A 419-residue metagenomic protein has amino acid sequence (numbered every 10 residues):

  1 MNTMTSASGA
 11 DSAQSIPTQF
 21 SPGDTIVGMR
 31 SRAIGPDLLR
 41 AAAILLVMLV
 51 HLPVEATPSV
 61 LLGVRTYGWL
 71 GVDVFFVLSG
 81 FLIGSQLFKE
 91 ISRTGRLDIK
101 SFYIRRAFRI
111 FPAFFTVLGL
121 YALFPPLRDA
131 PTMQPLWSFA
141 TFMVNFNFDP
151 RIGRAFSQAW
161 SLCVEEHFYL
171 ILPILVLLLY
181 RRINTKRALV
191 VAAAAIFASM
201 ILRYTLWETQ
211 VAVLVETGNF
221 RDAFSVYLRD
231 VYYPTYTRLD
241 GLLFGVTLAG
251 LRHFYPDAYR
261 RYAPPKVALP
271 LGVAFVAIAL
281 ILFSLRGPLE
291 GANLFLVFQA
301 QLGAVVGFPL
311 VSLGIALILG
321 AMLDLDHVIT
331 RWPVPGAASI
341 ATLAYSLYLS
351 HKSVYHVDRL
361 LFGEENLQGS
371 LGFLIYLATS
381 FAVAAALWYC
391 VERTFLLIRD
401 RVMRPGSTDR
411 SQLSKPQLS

Functional and structural regions predicted by a protein language model:
M4-G35, L46-W69, I83-K100, L123 (+7 more regions): Alpha-helical transmembrane segments in multi-pass integral membrane proteins
I34, D73, D98, F102 (+11 more regions): Amphipathic alpha-helical recognition patches that constitute DNA-binding helices
P36-I44, V74, S79, R106-L118 (+5 more regions): Conserved beta-strand->loop/alpha-helix structural units within folded catalytic cores of enzymes with alpha/beta
D37, A41-I44, S79, F111-L118 (+6 more regions): Residues within membrane-spanning alpha-helices of integral membrane proteins, especially the hydrophobic core/packing
L39, A43-P53, L78, R187-L206 (+1 more regions): Small-polar-interrupted transmembrane alpha-helices in polytopic inner-membrane proteins
G119, M133-N147, I201, T205-E208: Core domains of carbohydrate- and sulfate-ester-processing enzymes
P131, T185-A188: Membrane-interface helix-loop-helix junctions at transmembrane boundaries of multi-pass membrane enzymes, predominantly
R154-V164: Individual transmembrane alpha-helix segments
